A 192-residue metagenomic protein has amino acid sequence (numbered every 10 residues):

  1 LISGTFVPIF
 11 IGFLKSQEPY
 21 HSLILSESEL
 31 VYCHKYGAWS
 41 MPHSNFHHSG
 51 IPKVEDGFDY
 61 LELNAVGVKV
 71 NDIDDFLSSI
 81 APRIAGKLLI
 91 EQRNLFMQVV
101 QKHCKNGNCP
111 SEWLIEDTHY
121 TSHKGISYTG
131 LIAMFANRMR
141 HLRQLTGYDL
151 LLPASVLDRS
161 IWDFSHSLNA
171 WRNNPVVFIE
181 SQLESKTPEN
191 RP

Functional and structural regions predicted by a protein language model:
L1, K69-N71, P153, L157: N-terminal membrane-targeting/pre-transmembrane regions
L1-S3, S127: Hydrophobic alpha-helical transmembrane segments
P8-V54: Conserved beta-hairpin
S22, G57-Y60, H141-L142: A general structural signal for short secondary-structure junctions and capping/turn motifs
S22-L25, L63-G67, D149-S155: Ordered hydrophobic segments in well-structured contexts
H34, G50-K53, V70-D74, V100 (+1 more regions): Generic secondary-structure microfeatures
D59-A81: Short, surface-exposed polybasic-and-hydrophobic patches located at secondary-structure transitions
P82-P192: Terminal and domain-flanking low-complexity segments
